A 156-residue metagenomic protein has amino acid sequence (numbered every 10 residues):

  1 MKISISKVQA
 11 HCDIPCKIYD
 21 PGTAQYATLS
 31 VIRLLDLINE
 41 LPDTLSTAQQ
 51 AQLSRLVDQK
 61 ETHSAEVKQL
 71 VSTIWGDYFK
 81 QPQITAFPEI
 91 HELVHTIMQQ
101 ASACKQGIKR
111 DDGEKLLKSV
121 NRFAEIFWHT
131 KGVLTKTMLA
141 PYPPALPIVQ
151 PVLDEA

Functional and structural regions predicted by a protein language model:
M1-L53, E89-V120, H129-L146: N-terminal intrinsically disordered, cationic/polar leader segments that include organellar targeting peptides
L53-V71: Alpha-helical segments in soluble extracytoplasmic regions
V57-E61, I97, V120-A124: Short amphipathic alpha-helical coiled-coil/interface segments
K60, F87-E89: Short His-Asn-centered micro-motif
L70-F87: Short, solvent-exposed, charged loop/turn and helix-capping segments that join or cap alpha-helices on peripheral
P151-D154: Globin-like tetrapyrrole-binding proteins
